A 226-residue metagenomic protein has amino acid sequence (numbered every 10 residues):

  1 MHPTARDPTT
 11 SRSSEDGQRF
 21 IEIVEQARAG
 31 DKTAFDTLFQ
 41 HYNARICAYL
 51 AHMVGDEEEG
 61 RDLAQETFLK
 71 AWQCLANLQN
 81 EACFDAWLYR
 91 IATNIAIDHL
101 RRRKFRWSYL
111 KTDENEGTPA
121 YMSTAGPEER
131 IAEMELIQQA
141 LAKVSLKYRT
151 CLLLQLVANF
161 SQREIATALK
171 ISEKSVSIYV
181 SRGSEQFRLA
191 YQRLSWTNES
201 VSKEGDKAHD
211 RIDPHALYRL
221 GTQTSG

Functional and structural regions predicted by a protein language model:
M1-D7, R12, S108, T167-K170 (+1 more regions): C-terminal edge and immediately downstream basic/flexible tail or linker adjoining helix-turn-helix-like DNA-binding
A5, R12, Q26-T37, C47-E66 (+3 more regions): Short, charged helix-capping/linker segments at alpha-helix termini
Q18-F20, E25, A29-K32, K104 (+3 more regions): Amphipathic alpha-helical segment used for protein-protein interaction
R28-A29, F68-C83, R102-K104: Sigma70-family region 2
A48, D62-L69, Q73, A82-N94: Structural recognition of an alpha-helix C-terminal capping motif at a helix-to-coil junction
A76-N80, R90-K111, R130, L189-Y191: Arg/Lys-rich amphipathic alpha helix in sigma70-family domain 2
A86, T93, I97, Y148 (+3 more regions): DNA-recognition helix of helix-turn-helix
H99-Y121, E128, A132, W196-K203: Short, basic/polar amphipathic helix motif occurring as a linker/hinge flanking DNA-binding modules in transcription
